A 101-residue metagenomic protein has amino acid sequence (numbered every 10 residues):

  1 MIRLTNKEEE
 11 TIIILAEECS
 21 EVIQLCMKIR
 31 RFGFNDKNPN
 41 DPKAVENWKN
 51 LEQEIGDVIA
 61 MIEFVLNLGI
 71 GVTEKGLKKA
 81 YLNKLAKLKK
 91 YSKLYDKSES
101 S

Functional and structural regions predicted by a protein language model:
M1-S101: Flexible "arm" and connector segments at domain edges
